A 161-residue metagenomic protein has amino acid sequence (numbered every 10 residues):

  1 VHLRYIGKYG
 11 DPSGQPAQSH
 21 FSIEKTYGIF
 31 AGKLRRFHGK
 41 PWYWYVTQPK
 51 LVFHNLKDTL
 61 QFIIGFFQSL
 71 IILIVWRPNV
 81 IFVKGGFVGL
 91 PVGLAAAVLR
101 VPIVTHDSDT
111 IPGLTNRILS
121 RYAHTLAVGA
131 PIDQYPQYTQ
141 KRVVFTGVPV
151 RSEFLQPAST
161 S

Functional and structural regions predicted by a protein language model:
H2-Q61, V144: Conserved nucleotide-sugar phosphate-binding/catalytic loop shared by glycosyltransferases and other
I6, V83-K84, H106: Structural motif
K8-Y9, G85, G129-I132: Helix N-cap/beta->alpha junction signal
D11-G14, G89-V92, P112-G113: Short, well-ordered alpha-helical microsegments
Q18-F21, F67-F82, L90-V104, R117-R121: Glycosyltransferases and closely related glycan-assembly transferases that use nucleotide-activated donors
I23-E24, A97-S159: Active-site-proximal region of nucleotide-activated glycan assembly enzymes, centered on histidine/acidic-rich loops
D58-I71, P157-A158: Glycine-rich, highly charged phosphate/nucleotide-binding loops
Q61, G85-V88: Short, solvent-exposed amphipathic helices
